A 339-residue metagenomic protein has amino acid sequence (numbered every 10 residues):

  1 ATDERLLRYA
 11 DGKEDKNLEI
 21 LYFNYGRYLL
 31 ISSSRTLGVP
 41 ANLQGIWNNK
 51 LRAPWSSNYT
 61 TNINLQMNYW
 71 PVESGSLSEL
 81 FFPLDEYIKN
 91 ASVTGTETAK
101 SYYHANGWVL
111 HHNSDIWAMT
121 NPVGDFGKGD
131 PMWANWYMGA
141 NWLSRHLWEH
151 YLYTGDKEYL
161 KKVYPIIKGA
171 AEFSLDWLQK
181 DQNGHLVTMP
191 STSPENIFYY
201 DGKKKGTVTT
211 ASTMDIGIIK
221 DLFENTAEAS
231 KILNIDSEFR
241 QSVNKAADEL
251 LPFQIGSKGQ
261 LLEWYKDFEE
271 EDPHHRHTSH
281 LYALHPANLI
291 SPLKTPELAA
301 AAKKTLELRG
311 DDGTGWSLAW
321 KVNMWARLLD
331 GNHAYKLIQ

Functional and structural regions predicted by a protein language model:
A1-K16, I20, T36-L37, N42-R52 (+1 more regions): Active-site-proximal, well-structured secondary-structure segments within enzyme catalytic domains
E19-S33, A140-E149, P165, G169-S174: Extended, hydrophobic/aromatic-rich amphipathic alpha-helical segments that build helical scaffolds
Y28-V39, P54-N58, L80, V93-T98 (+4 more regions): Secretory-pathway/luminal and periplasmic proteins that interact with or process carbohydrate-rich
L37-I46, K162, Q179-M189, I235-S242: Short, glycine/acidic-rich hinge or "gate" loops at secondary-structure transitions that mediate conformational
G45-S56, H111-A134, S191-A211, D267: Acidic/His metal-coordination segments adjacent to aromatic residues that form catalytic metal sites in metalloenzymes
T61-N64, E73-E97, S101, A105-V109 (+5 more regions): Active-site core of glycosidic bond-cleaving carbohydrate-active enzymes
G169-A229: Acidic/histidine-rich catalytic neighborhood
